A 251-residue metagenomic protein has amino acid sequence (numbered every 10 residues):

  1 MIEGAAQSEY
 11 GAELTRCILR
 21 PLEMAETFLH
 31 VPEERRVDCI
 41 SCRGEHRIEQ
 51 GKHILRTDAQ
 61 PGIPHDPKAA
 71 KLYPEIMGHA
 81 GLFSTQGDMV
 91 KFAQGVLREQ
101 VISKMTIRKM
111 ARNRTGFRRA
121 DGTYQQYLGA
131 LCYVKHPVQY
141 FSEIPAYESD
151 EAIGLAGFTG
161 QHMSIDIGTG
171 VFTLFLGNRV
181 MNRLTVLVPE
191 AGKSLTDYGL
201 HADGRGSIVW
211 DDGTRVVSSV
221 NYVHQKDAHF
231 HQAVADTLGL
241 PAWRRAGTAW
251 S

Functional and structural regions predicted by a protein language model:
M1-E148: Short, surface-exposed loop or secondary-structure junction motifs that flank catalytic or metal-binding residues
A80-F83, A156-H162: Gly/Ser/Thr-rich beta-alpha loop segments that engage phosphate groups in nucleotides
R98, N113-R118, P137-Q139, R183-S251: Short, gly/Ser/Thr-rich active-site loops of penicillin-recognizing serine hydrolases
L128-A130, S149-E151, G157-Q161: Short beta-strand or tight-loop elements that sit immediately N-terminal to catalytic metal-binding acidic residues
A146-E151, E190-K193: Short intrinsically disordered coil segments
A152, T159-F172: Short, surface-exposed beta-strand/loop micro-motifs that present aromatic residues
R179-M181: A short acidic/small-residue loop/turn micro-motif
